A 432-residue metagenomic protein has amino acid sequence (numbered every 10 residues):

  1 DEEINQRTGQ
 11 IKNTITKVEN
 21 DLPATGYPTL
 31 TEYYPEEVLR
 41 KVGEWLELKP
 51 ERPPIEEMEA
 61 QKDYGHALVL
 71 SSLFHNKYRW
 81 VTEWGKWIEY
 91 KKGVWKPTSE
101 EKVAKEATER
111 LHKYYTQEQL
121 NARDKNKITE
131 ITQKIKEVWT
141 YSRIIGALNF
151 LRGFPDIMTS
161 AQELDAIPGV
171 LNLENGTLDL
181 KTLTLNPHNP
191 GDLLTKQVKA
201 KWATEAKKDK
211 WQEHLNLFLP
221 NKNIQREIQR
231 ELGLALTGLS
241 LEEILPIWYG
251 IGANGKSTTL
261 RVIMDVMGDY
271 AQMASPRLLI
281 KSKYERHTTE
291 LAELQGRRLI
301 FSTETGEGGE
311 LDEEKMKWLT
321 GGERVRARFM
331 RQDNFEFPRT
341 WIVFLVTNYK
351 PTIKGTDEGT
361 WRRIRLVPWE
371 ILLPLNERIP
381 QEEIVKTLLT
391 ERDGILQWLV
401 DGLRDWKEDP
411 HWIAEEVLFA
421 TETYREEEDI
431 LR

Functional and structural regions predicted by a protein language model:
D1-R52, W84-L120, D429: Modules that initiate DNA replication and primer synthesis
P50-G85, Y114-R432: Feature primarily recognizes SF3-like P-loop helicase cores of small DNA viruses
